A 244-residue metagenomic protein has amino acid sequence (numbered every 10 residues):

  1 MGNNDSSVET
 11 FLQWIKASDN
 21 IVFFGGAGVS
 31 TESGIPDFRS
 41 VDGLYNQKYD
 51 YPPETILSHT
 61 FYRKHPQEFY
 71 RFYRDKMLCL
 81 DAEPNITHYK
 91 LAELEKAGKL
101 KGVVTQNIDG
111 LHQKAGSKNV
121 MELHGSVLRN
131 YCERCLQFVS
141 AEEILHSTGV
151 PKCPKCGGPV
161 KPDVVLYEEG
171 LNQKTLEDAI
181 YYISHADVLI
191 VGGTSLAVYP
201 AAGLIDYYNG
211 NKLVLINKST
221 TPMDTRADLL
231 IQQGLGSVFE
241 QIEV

Functional and structural regions predicted by a protein language model:
M1-V244: Conserved catalytic core of sirtuin-type NAD+-dependent deacylases
